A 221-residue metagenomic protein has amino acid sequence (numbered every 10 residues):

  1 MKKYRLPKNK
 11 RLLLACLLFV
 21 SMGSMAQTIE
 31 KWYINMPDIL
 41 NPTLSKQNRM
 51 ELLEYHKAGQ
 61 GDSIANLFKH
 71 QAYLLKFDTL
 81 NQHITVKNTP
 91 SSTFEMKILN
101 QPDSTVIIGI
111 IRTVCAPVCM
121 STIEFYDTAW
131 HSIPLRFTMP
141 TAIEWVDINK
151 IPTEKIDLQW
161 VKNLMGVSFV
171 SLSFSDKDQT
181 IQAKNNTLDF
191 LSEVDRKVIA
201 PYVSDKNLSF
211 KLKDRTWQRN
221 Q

Functional and structural regions predicted by a protein language model:
K2-L13: Bacterial N-terminal signal peptides that target proteins for export
S21-G23: N-terminal signal peptide c-region/cleavage motif recognized by signal peptidases
Q27-L99: Terminal domain-start segments
L74-H83, D127-R136, K213: Surface-exposed loop/turn elements that mediate protein-protein interactions on large endomembrane-trafficking
T85-V86, T113-C119, R196-P201: Short consensus segments that form the blades of beta-propeller domains, in both extracellular/periplasmic
K97-P117, A183-N186: Exposed beta-strand-loop-beta-strand "reactive/processing" segments of non-cytosolic proteins
V106-P140: Mid-length scaffold segments of soluble, non-membrane domains
R136-L212, N220-Q221: Short aromatic loop motif centered on NTY/YTY
